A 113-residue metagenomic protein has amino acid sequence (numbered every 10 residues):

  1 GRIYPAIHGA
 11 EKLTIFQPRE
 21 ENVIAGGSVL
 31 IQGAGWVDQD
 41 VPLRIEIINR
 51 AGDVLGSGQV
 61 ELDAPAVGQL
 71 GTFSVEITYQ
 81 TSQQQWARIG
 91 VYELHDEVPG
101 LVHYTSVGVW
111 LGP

Functional and structural regions predicted by a protein language model:
G1-I3, A10-P113: Ser/Thr-rich low-complexity repeats and stalk/linker segments
